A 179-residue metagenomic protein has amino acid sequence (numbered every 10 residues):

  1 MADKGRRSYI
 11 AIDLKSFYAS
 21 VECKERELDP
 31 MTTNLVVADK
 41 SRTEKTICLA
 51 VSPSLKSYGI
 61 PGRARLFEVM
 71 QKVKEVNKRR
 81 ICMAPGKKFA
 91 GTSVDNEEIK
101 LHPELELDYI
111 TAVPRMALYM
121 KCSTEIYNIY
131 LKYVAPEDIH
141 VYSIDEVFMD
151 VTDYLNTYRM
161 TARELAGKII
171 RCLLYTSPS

Functional and structural regions predicted by a protein language model:
M1-S177: Gly/Gly-Pro- and Ser/Thr-rich, intrinsically disordered tail segments characteristic of DNA damage-repair and tolerance
